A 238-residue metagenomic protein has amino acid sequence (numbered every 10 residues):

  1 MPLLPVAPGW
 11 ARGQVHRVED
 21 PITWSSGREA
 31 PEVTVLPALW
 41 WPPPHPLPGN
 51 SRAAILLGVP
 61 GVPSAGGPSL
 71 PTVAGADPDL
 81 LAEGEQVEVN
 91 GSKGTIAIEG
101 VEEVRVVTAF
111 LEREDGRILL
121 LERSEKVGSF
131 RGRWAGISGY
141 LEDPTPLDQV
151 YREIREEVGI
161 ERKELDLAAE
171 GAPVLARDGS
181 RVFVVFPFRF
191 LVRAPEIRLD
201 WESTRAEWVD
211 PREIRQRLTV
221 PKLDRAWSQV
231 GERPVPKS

Functional and structural regions predicted by a protein language model:
M1-E32, P37-V101: Acidic, glycine-rich flexible loop/linker segments
G100-L119, I137-E142, R189: Conserved N-terminal beta-strand and adjoining loop/helix that marks the start of the Nudix/MutT-like hydrolase domain
E103, F130, V182-V184: Residue-level preference for beta-strand/loop junctions
R113-G116, G171-I197, E207, Q229: Active-site-adjacent beta-strand/loop module that shapes the phosphate/pyrophosphate-binding cleft
R117-E157: Conserved Nudix-box catalytic region and its N-terminal flanking loop in Nudix hydrolases and closely related
E161-G171: A short coil-to-beta-strand element that immediately follows conserved catalytic motifs
P187, R198-G231: NUDIX/MutT-family hydrolases
